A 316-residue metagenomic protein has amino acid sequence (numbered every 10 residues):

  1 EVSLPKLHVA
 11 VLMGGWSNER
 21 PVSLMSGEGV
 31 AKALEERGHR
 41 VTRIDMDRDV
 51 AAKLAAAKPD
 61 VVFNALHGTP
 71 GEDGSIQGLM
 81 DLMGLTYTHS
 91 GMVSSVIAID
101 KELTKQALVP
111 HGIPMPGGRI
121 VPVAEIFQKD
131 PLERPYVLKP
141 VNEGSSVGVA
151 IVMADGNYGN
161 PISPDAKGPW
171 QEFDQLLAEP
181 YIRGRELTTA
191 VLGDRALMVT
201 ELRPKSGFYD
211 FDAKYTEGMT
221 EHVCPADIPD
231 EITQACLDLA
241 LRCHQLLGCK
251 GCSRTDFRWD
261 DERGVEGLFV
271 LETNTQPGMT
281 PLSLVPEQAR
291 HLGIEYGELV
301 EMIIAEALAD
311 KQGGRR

Functional and structural regions predicted by a protein language model:
E1-L7, P229-R316: ATP-dependent carboxylate activation and anion-phosphoryl transfer catalytic cores that bind Mg-ATP to form
E1-V93, I97-I99, L103, P110 (+3 more regions): ATP-binding N-terminal substructure of ATP-dependent carboxylate-amine bond-forming enzymes
V2-S3, L7-M13, V41, L54-A56 (+1 more regions): Active-site nucleotide/adenylate-binding loops and adjacent lid/helix of ATP-dependent enzymes
T42-D47, L176, P180, K250-E262: A short glycine-rich, hydrophobically flanked beta-strand micro-motif that places a catalytic Asp/Glu for divalent metal
R119-P122, E179-R183, T200-R203, C249 (+1 more regions): Beta-strand->loop->alpha-helix junctions that form or flank phosphate-binding loops in nucleotide-handling enzymes
V121, V149-D155, V191-G193, D260 (+2 more regions): Short beta-strand-to-turn element immediately C-terminal to the catalytic PLP-Schiff-base lysine in fold type I
D155-D238, G264-F269: Phosphate-binding site of ATP-dependent enzymes
